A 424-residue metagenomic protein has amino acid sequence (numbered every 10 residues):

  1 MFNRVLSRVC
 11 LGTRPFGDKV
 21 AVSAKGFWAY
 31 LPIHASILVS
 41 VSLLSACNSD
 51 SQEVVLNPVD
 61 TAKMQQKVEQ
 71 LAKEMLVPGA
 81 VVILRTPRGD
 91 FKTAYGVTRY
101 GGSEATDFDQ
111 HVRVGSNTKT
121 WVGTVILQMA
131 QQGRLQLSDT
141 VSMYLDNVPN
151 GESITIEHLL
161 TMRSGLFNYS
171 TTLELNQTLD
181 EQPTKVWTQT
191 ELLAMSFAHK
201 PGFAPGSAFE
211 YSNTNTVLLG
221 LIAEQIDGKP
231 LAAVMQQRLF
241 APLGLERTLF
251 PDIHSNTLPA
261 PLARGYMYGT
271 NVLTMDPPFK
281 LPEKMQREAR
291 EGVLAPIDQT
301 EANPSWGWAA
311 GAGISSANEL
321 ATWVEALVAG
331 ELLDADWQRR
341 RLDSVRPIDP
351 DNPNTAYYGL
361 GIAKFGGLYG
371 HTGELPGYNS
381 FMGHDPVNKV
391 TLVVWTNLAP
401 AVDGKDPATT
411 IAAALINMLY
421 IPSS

Functional and structural regions predicted by a protein language model:
M1-A29: N-terminal secretory signal peptides that target proteins for export/translocation
L43-A46: C-terminal motif of bacterial Sec signal peptides marking the signal peptidase cleavage site
N48-D50: Bacterial signal peptide processing site
N57-V112, Q136: Short, conserved catalytic-motif segment at the N-terminal edge
M75-G79, G102-L159, F203-N215, W308 (+2 more regions): Short active-site loop at a secondary-structure junction that contains or immediately precedes the catalytic residue(s)
S153-L368: Short, surface-exposed loop or secondary-structure junction motifs that flank catalytic or metal-binding residues
L281, I348-P386, V393-T396, V402: Short, Gly/Ser/Thr-enriched beta-strand-loop segments that form substrate-interacting elements of hydrolase/peptidase
T355, P400-S424: Short, gly/Ser/Thr-rich active-site loops of penicillin-recognizing serine hydrolases
